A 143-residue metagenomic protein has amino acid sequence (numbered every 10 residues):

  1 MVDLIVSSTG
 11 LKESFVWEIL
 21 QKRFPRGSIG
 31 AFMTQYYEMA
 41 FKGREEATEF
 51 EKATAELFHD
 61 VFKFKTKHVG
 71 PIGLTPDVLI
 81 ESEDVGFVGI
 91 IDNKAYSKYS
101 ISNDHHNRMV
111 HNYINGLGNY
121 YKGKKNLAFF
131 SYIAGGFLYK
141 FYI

Functional and structural regions predicted by a protein language model:
M1-E45: Interdomain/boundary linker segments immediately adjacent to catalytic/signaling cores
S28-I143: Catalytic core segments in nucleotide and nucleic-acid processing enzymes
